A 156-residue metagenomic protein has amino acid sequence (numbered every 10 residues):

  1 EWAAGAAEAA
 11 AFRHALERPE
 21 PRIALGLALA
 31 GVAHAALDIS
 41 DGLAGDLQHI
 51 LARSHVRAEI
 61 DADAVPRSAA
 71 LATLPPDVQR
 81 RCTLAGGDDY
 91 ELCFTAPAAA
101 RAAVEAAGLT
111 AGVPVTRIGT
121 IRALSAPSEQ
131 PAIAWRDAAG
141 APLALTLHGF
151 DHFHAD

Functional and structural regions predicted by a protein language model:
E1-G26: Short, acidic (Asp/Glu-rich) active-site segment that either coordinates a divalent metal cofactor
A9-A10, G31-D156: Glycine-/charge-enriched secondary-structure boundary and capping motifs
